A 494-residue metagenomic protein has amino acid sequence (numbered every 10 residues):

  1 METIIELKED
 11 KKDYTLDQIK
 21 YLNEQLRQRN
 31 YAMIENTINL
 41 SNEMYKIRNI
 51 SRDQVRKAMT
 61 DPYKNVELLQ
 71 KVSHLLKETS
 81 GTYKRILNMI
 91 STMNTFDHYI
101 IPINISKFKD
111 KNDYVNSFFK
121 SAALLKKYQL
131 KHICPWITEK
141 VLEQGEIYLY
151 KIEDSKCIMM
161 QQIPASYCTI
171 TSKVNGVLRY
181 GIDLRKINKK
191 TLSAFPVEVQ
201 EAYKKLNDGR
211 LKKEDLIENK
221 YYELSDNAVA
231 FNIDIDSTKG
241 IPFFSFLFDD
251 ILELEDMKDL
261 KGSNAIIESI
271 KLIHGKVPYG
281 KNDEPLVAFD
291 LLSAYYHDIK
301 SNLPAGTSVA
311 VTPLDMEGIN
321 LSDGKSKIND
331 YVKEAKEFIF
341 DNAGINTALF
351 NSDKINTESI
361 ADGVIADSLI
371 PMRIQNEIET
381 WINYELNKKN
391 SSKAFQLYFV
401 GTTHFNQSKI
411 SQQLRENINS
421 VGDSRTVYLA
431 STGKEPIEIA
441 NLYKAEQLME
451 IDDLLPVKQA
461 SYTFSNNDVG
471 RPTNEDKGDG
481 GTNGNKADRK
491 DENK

Functional and structural regions predicted by a protein language model:
M1-I86, D491-K494: N-terminal-proximal low-complexity accessory segments that begin disordered and transition into the first
T3-L7, Y14, K213-N356, A394-Q407: Extended, charged amphipathic alpha-helical segments
E6-D10, H297-T307, T312-K494: C-terminal helix-loop subdomains that flank or include functional centers
S41-S73, K204-D226, D298-A305: An N-terminal domain-start capping segment
I47-S51, K57-T60, K64, F96 (+8 more regions): Conserved aromatic-histidine-acidic binding/catalytic patches
Q70-T238: Structured, mid-chain assembly/scaffold modules that mediate subunit interfaces within large macromolecular complexes
K77, K84, N88-D97, E139-I147 (+3 more regions): Short, hydrophobic/amphipathic alpha-helical patches that form generic packing surfaces within helical domains
D113, S117, K126-I133, I137 (+6 more regions): Short amphipathic alpha-helical segments
